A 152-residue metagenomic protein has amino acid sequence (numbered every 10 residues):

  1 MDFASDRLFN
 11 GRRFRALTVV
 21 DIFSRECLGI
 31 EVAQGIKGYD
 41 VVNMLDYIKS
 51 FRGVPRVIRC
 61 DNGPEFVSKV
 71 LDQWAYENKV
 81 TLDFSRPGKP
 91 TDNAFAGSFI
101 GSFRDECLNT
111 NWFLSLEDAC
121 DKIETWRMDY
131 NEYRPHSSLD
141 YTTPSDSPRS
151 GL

Functional and structural regions predicted by a protein language model:
M1-L152: Charged DNA-binding/catalytic regions of mobile-element recombinases
